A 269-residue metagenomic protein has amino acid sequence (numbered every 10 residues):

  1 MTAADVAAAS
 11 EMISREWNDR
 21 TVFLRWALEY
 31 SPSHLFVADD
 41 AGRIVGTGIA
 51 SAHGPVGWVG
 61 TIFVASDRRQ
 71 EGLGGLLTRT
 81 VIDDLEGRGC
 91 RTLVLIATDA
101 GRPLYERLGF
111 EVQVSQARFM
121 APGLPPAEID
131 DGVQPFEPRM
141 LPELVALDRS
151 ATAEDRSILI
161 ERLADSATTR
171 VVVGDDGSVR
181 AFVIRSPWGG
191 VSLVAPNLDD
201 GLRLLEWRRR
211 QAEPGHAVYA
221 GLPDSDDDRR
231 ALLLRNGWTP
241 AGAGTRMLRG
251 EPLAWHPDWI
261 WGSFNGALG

Functional and structural regions predicted by a protein language model:
T2-M12, P126-E128, P138-S150, P257-G266: A short, well-structured alpha-helix characteristic of acyl/acetyltransferase catalytic modules
V6-I49, R149-T169: Active-site rim helix/loop that mediates acceptor-substrate recognition in acyltransferases
V37, G42-S51, V56-F63, V171 (+1 more regions): Conserved beta-strand in the GNAT
A52, V94-I96, E111-L124, P240-P252: Conserved catalytic-core motifs of GNAT/GCN5-like acyltransferases
V64, Q70-D83, R107, L198-R210 (+1 more regions): Conserved acetyl-CoA-binding loop-helix of GNAT-fold acetyltransferases
T78, L85-T98, E213-P223, G242-G244: Conserved GNAT acetyl-CoA-binding A-motif
E86, F110-G189: Amide-forming acyltransferase catalytic core, primarily the GNAT-like/NAT-type and related acyltransferase folds
T245-E251, W255-G269: C-terminal functional modules
